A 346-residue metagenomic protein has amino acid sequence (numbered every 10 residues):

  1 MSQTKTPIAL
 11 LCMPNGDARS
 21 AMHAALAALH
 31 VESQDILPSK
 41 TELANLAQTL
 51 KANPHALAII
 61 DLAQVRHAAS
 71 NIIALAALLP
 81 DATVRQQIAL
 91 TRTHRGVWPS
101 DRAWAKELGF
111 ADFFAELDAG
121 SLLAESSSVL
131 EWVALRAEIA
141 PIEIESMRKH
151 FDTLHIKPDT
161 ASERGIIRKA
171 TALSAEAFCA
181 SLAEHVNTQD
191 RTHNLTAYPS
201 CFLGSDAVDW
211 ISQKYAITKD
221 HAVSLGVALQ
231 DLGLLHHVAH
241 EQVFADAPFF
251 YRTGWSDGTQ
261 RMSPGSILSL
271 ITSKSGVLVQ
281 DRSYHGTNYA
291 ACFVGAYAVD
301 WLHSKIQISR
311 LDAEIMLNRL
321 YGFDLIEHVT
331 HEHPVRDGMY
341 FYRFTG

Functional and structural regions predicted by a protein language model:
M1-A25, V31, W132, E143-M147: Non-catalytic signal-transmission and effector/linker regions of two-component phosphorelay proteins
M1-T4, I156-G346: Intrinsically disordered, low-complexity segments enriched in serine/threonine/proline and acidic residues
P14-R19, D61-A69, H94-W98, D118-G120: Short acidic, S/G/P-rich loop/turn micro-motifs used as interaction or catalytic elements
H30-T41: Short hydrophobic/Thr-rich beta-strand motif most characteristic of the beta2 strand and flanking loop of CheY-like
E42-L46, K51-R85, T91-R95: Conserved phosphotransfer microenvironments
H94-D112: Alpha4 helix (beta4-alpha4-beta5 surface) of REC/receiver domains from two-component response regulators
L117-S127: C-terminal output helix
A134-I167: CheY-like receiver
